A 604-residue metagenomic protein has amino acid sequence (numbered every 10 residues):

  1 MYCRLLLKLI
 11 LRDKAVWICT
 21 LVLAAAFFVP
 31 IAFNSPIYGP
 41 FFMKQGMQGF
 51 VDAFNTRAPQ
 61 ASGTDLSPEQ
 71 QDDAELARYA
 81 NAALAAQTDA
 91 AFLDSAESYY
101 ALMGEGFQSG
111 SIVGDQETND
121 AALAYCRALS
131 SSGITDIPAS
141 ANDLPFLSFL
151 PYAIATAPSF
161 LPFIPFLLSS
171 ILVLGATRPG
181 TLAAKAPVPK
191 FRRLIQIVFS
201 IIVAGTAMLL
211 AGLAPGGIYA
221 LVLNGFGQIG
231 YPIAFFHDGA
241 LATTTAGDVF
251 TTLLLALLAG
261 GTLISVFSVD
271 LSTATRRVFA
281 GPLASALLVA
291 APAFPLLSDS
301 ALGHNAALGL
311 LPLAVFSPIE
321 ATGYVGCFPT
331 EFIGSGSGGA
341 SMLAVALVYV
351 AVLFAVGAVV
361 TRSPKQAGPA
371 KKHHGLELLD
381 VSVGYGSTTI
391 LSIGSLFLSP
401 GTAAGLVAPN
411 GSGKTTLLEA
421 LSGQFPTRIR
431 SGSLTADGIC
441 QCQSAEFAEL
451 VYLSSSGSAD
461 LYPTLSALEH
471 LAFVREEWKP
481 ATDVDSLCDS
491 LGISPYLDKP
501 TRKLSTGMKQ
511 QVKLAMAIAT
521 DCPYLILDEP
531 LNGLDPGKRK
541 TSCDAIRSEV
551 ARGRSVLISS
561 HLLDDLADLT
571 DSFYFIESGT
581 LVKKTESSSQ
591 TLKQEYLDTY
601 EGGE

Functional and structural regions predicted by a protein language model:
I31-G39, T135-L174, V198-V269, T273: Secretory targeting signals
P36-Q48, I137-L144, G225-D248, L288-G368 (+1 more regions): Terminal transmembrane helical anchor/hairpin motif
V407-P409: The feature captures the beta-strand-to-loop junction immediately N-terminal to the Walker
S422: Helix-to-loop junction immediately C-terminal to a conserved catalytic motif
T427-F447, K583: Conserved ABC transporter NBD signature motif
L453, P463-E477: Q-loop/switch helix immediately C-terminal to the Walker
A472, A481-L497: Conserved ABC ATPase "signature" region
